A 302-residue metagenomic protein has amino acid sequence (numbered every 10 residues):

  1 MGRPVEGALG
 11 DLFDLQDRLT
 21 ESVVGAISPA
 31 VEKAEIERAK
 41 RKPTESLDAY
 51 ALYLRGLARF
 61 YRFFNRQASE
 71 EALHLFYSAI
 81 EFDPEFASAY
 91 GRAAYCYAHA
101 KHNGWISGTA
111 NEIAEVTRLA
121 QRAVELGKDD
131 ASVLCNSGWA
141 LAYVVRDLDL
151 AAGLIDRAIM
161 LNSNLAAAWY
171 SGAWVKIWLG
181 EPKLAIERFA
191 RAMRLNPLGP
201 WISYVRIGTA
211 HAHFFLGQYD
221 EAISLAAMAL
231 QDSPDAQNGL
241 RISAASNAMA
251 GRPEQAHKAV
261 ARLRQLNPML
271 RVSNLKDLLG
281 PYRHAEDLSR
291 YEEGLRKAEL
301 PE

Functional and structural regions predicted by a protein language model:
M1-L75: Catalytic-center loop of serine/cysteine hydrolases
T44, F82, T109-E112, L126 (+4 more regions): Short coil/turn linker motifs that delimit alpha-helical repeat modules in TPR/alpha-solenoid proteins
L57-R66, A94-I106, G138, A142-V145 (+3 more regions): Short coil/turn linking the two alpha-helices of tandem helical-hairpin repeats
F76-I106: Short, charge-rich amphipathic alpha-helical segments embedded in non-transmembrane helical bundles/solenoids
A142, L150, L154-I159, S163-E302: Alpha-helical protein-protein interaction modules
